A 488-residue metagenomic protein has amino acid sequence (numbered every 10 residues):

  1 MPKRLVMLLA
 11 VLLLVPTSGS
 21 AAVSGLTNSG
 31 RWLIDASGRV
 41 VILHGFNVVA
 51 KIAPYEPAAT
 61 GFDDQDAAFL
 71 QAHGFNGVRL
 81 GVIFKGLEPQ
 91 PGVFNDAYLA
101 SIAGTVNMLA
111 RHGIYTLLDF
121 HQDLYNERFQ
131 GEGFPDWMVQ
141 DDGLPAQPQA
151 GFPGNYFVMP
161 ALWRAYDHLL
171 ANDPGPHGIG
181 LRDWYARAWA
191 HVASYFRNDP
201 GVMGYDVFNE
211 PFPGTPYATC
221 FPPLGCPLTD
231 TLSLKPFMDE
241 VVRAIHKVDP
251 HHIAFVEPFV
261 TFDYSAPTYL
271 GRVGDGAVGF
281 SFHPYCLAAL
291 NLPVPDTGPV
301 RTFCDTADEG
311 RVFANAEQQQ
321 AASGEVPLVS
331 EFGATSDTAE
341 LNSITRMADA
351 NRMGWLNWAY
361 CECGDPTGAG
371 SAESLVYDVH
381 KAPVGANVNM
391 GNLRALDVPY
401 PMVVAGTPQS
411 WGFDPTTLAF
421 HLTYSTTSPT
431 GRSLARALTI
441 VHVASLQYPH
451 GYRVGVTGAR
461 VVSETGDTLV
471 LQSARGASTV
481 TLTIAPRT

Functional and structural regions predicted by a protein language model:
V6-P16: Bacterial N-terminal signal peptides
G19-A22: Boundary at the C-terminal end of the N-terminal hydrophobic targeting segment
S29-L43, N47-I253, P258-A266: Active-site mouth of glycoside hydrolases
F157, R164, S281, D337-S445 (+2 more regions): Aromatic-rich peripheral "rim/lid" segments of glycoside hydrolase catalytic domains that contact and position glycan
T215-C220, L224-D337, D349: Glycoside hydrolase catalytic-domain groove-lining segments
H450-G458: Change to "...patches in solvent-exposed regions of secreted, membrane-anchored, or virion-exposed structural
L469-T488: Surface-exposed interaction regions enriched in Ser/Thr/Asp/Glu that occur as long low-complexity tracts or repetitive
